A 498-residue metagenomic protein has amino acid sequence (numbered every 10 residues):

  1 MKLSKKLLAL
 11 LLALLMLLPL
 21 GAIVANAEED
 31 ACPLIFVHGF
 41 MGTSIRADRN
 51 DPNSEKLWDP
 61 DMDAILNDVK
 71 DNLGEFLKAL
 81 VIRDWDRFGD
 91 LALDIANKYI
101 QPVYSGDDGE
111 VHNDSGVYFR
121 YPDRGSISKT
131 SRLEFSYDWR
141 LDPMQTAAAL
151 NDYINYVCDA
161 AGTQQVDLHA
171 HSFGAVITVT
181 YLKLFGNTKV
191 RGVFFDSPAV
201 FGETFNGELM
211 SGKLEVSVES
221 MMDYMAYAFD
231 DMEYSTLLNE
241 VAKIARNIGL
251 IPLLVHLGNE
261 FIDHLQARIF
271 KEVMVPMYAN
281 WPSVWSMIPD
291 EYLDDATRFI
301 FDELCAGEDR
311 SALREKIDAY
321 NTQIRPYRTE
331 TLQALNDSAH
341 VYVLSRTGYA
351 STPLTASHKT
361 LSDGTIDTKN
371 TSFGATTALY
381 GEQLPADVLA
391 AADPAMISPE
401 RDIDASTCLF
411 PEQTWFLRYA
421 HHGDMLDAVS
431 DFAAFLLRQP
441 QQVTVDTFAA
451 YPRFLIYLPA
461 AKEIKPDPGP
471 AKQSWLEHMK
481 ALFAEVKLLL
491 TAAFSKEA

Functional and structural regions predicted by a protein language model:
M1-L10: Bacterial N-terminal signal peptides that target proteins for export
L11-P19: Bacterial N-terminal signal peptides
L18-D30: Sec-dependent signal peptide cleavage junction
E28-H169, A175-F229, A350, T355-E497: N-terminal non-catalytic accessory region
L133, Y137, L141, A267-T360 (+1 more regions): Alpha/beta-hydrolase fold catalytic core
S211-K243, P326-V341, R346, S351: The feature captures the conserved acid-bearing segment of alpha/beta-hydrolase catalytic domains
E215-E291: Non-catalytic, alpha-helical, charged scaffold/linker segments that couple or flank catalytic or architectural cores
